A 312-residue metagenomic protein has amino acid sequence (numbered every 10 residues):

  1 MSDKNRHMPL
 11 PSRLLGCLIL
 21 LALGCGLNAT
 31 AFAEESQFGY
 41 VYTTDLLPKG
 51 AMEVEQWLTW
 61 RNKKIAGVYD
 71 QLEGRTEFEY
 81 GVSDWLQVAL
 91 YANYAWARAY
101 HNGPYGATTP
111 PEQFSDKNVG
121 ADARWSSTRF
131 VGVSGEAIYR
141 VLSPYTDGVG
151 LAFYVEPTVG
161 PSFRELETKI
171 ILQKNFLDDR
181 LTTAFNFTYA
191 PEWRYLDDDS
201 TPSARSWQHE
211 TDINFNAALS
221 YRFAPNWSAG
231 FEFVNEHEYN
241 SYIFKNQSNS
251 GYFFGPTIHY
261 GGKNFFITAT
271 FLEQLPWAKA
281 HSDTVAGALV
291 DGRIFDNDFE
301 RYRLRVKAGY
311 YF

Functional and structural regions predicted by a protein language model:
M1-S12: N-terminal secretory signal peptides that target proteins for export/translocation
P11, I19-L21, E34: N-terminal start and proteolytic maturation junction detector
P11-L15, G39: Hydrophobic alpha-helical segments and their boundary regions
G16-G26: Bacterial N-terminal signal peptides
N28-T30: Membrane-interface motif at the C-terminal end of an N-terminal transmembrane signal
F32-Y311: Transmembrane beta-barrel domains of Gram-negative outer membranes and organellar outer membranes
